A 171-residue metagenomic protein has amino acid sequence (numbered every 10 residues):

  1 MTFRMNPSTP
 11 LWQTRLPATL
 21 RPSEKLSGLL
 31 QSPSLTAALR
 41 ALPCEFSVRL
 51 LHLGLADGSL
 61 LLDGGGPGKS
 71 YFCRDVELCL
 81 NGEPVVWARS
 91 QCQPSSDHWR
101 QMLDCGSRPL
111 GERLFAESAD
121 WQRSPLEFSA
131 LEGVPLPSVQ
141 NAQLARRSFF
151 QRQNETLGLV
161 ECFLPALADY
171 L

Functional and structural regions predicted by a protein language model:
M1-L171: Composition-driven recognition of glycine/serine/threonine/acidic- and proline-rich low-complexity segments and repeats
